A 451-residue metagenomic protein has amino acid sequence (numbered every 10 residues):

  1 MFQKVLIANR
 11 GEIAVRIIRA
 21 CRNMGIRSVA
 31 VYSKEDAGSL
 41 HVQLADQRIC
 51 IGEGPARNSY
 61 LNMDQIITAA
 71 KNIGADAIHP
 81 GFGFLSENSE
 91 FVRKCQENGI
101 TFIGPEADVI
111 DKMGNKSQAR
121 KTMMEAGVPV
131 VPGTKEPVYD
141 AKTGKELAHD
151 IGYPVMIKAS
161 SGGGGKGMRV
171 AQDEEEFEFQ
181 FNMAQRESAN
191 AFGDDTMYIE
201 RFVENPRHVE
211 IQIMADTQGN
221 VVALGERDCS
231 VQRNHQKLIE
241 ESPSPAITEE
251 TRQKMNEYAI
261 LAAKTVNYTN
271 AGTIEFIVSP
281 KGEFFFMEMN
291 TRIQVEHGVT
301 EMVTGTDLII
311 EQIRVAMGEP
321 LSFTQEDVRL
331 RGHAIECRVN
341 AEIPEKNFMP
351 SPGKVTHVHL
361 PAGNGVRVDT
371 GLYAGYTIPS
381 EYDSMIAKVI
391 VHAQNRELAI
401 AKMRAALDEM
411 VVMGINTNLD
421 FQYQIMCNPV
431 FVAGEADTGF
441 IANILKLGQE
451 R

Functional and structural regions predicted by a protein language model:
M1-E125, V138-E146, L398: ATP-binding N-terminal substructure of ATP-dependent carboxylate-amine bond-forming enzymes
I7-N23, R48-C50, K71-I73, S89 (+4 more regions): ATP-dependent carboxylate activation and anion-phosphoryl transfer catalytic cores that bind Mg-ATP to form
V29, H79, T101-I103, V131 (+3 more regions): Structural detector of well-ordered beta-strand residues that form the stable sheet scaffold of enzyme domains
E146-M156: Acidic/histidine-enriched active-site and ligand-binding environments that engage anionic O-linkages
A159: N-terminal nucleotide-binding beta1-loop-alpha1 segment
